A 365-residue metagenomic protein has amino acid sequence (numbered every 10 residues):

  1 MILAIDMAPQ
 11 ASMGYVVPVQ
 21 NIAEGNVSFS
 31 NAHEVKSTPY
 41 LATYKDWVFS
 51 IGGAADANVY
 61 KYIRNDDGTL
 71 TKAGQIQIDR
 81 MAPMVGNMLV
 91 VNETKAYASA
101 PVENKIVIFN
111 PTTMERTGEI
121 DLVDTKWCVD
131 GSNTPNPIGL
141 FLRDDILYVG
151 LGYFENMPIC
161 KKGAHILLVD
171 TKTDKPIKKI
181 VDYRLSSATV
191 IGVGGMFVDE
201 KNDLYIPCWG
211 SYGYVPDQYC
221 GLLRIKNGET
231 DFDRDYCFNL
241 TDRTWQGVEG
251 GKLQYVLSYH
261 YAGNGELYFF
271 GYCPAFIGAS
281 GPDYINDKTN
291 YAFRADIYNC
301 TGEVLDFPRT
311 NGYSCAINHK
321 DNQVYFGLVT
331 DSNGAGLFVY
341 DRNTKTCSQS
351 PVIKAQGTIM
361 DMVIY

Functional and structural regions predicted by a protein language model:
I2-L3, W47-S50, K95-A98, I146-V149 (+3 more regions): Conserved beta-propeller blade signature
M7-A11, A54-A57, V102-K105, F154-P158 (+3 more regions): Short glycine/acidic-enriched loop and turn motifs that connect beta-strands
S12-P111: Post-signal peptide N-terminal segment of secreted/secretory-pathway proteins
V16-Q20, I108-N110, K161-D174, Q218-T230 (+2 more regions): Beta-propeller blade signature
G25-E34, T69-D79, R116-V129, P176-R184 (+3 more regions): Beta-propeller fold detector
H33-K45, D79-V91, C128-G139, S187-M196 (+3 more regions): Repeated scaffold domains used in trafficking and secretory/extracellular systems, primarily beta-propellers
T134, I138-L267, G271-P274: Acidic, serine/threonine- and glycine-rich low-complexity intrinsically disordered segments that serve as flexible
K252-V329: Loop/turn-rich, solvent-exposed surfaces of beta-rich toroidal or solenoidal domains
